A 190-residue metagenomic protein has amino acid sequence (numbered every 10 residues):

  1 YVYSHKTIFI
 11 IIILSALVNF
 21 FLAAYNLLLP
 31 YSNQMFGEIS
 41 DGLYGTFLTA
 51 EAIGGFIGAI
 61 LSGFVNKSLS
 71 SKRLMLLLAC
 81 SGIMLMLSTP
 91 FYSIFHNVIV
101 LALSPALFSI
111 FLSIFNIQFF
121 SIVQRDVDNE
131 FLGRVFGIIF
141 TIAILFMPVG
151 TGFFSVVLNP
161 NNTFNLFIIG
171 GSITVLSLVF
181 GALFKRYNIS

Functional and structural regions predicted by a protein language model:
Y1-I12: Juxtamembrane intracellular "pre-TM" segments in multi-pass secondary transporters
I13-F20: Hydrophobic alpha-helical transmembrane segments of multi-pass membrane transport/permease proteins
L17, L29-P30, Q34-S190: C-terminal transmembrane bundle of multi-pass solute transporters/carriers
L22-L27: Extracytoplasmic gate region of multi-pass secondary transporters
